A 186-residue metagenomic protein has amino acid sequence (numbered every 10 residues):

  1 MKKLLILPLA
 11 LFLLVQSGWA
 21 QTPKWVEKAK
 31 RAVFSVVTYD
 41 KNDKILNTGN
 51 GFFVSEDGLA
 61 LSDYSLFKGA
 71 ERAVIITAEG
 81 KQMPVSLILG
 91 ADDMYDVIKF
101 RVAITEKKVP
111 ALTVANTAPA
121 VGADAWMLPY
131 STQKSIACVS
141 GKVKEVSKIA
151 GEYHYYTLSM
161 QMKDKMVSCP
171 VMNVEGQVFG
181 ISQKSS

Functional and structural regions predicted by a protein language model:
M1-L4, A20: Positively charged n-region of N-terminal signal peptides that target proteins for export
L4-V15: Sec-dependent N-terminal signal peptides
W19-D63, R72, V97: N-terminal activation segment of mature serine protease catalytic domains
K24, I88, M160-M162: Short Gly/Pro-enriched turn/cap motifs at secondary-structure boundaries
A29-T38, A103-A111, S135-S186: Active-site region of chymotrypsin-like
G51-F53, V85-I88, V143, V171: Conserved hydrophobic positions within beta-strands
S55-L128, Q133-A137, E152-Y155, K165: Conserved active-site neighborhood of the chymotrypsin/trypsin-like protease fold
